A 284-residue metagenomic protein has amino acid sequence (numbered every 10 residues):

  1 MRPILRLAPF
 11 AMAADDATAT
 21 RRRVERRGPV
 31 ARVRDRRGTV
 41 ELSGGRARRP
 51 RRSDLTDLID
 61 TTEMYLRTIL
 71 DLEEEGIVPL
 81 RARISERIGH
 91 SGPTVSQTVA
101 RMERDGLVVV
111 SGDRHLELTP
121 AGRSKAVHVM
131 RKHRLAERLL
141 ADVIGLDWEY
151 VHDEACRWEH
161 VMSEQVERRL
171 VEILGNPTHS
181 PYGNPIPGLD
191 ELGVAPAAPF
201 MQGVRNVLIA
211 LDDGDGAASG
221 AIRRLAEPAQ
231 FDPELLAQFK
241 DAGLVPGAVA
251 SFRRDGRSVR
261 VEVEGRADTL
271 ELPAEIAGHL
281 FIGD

Functional and structural regions predicted by a protein language model:
S43-M64: Short alpha-helical segments that sit at the start of domains
G76-R83: Short acidic, hydrophobic short linear motifs in intrinsically disordered regions
P93: Key DNA-contact positions within bacterial/archaeal DNA-binding proteins
V99-A100: Short, hydrophobic-biased segments on the C-terminal half of alpha helices that form "recognition helices"
R104-S111: A short, conserved structural fragment
R114-H133: Basic, amphipathic "hinge/linker" alpha-helix immediately C-terminal to the N-terminal HTH DNA-binding motif
H160-A274: Mid-protein regulatory/catalytic core that forms ligand/cofactor-binding pockets and protein-protein interaction
